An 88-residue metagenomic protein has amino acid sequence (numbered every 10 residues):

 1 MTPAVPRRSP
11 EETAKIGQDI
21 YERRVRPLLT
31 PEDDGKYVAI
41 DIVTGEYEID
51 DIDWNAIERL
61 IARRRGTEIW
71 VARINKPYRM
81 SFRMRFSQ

Functional and structural regions predicted by a protein language model:
M1-E32: Short N-terminal "domain-start" leader segments that mark the transition from disordered tails or signal peptides into
L29-P77: Amphipathic, hydrophobic secondary-structure cores in small proteins
A72-Q88: Short, Lys/Arg-rich amphipathic alpha-helical interaction segments that bind nucleic acids or acidic protein surfaces
